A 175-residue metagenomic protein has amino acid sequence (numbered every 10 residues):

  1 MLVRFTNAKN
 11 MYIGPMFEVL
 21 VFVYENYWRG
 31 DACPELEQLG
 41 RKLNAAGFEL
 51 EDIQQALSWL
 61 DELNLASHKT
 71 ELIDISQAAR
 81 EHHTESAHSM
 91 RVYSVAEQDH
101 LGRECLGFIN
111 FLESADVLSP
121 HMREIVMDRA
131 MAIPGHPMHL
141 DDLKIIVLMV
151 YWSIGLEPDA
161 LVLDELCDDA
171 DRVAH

Functional and structural regions predicted by a protein language model:
L2-V21, H100: Short alpha-helical segments that sit at the start of domains
V19, D52-L63, L112: Basic amphipathic alpha-helical segments that dock to polyanions
G30-N44: Short acidic, hydrophobic short linear motifs in intrinsically disordered regions
E37, I125-A130: Short, conserved phosphate-binding/catalytic loop or strand-edge motifs used in phosphoryl-/nucleotidyl-transfer
F48-W59, G102-L106: Short amphipathic alpha-helical interaction segments
D61-E71, L118-H121: A short, conserved structural fragment
I75-M122, A174-H175: Short, amphipathic alpha-helical interaction segments positioned at domain boundaries
D128-R129, H136, L140-H175: Glycine-rich, aromatic-bearing surface loops/beta-hairpins
